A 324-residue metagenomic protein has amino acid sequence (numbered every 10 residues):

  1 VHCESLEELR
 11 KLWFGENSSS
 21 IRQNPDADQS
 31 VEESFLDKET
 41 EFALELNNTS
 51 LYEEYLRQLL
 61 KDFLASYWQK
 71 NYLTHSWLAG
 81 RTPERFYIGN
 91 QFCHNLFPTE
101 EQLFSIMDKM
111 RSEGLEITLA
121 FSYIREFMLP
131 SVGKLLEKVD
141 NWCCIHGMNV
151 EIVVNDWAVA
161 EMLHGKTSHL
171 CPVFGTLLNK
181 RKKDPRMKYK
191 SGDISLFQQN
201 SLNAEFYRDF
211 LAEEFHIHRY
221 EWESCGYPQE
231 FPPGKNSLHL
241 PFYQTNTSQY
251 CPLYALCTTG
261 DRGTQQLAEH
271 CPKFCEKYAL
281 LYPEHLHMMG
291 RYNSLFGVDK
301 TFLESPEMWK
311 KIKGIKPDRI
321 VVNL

Functional and structural regions predicted by a protein language model:
V1-I106, S112-L324: Active-site pocket-lining/capping segments in soluble small-molecule metabolic enzymes
